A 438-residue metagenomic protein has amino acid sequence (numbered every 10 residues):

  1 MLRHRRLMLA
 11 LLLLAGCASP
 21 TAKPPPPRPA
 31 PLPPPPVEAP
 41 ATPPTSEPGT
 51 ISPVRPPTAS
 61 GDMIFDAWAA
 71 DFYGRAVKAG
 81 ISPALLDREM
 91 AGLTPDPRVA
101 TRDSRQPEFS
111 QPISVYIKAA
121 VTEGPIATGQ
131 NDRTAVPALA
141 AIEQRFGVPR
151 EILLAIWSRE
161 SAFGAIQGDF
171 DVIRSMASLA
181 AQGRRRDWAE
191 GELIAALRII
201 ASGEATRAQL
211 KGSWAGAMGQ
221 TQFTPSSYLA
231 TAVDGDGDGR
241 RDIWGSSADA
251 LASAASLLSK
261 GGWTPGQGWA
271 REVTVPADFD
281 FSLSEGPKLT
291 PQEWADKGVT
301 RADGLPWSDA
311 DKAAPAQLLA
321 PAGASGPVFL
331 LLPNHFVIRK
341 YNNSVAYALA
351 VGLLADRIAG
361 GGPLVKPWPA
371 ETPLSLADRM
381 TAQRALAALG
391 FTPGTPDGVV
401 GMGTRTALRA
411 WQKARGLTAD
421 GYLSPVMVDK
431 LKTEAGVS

Functional and structural regions predicted by a protein language model:
M1-M8: Bacterial N-terminal signal peptides that target proteins for export
L14-G16: C-terminal motif of bacterial Sec signal peptides marking the signal peptidase cleavage site
A18-T21: Bacterial signal peptide processing site
K23-M63: Post-signal peptide N-terminal segment of mature Sec-exported envelope proteins
P57-A91, P95: Mature N-terminal segment immediately following signal peptide/propeptide cleavage in secreted/periplasmic
I81-A313, P327-F329, V337-A355, G360-L376 (+2 more regions): Catalytic glycan-binding domains that act on GlcNAc-containing polysaccharides
L374-R379, A387-L431: Short acidic, glycine/serine/threonine-rich helix-capping segments at coil-helix boundaries
T433-S438: Short, solvent-exposed mixed-charge patches
